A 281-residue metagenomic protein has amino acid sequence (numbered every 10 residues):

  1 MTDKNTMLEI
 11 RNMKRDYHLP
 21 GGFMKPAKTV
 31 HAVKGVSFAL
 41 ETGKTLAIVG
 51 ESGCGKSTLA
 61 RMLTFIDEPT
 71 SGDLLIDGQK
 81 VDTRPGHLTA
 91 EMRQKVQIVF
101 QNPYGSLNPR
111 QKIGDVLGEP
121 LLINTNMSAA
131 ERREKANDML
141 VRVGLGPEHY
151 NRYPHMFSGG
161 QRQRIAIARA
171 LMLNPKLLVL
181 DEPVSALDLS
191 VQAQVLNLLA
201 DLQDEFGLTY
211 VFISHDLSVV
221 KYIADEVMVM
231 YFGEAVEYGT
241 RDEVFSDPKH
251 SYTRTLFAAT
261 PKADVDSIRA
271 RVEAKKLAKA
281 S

Functional and structural regions predicted by a protein language model:
D3-T6, L19-M24, T29, R241-S281: Short catalytic/signature loops enriched in Gly
G22-A27, V81-Q97, D115, I123 (+1 more regions): ABC ATPase NBD coupling module
T64: Helix-to-loop junction immediately C-terminal to a conserved catalytic motif
A130-E148, F257-A258: Conserved ABC ATPase "signature" region
Y153-F157, Q161: Conserved ABC ATPase signature
M172-K176: A short, proline-enriched helix->beta-strand linker immediately N-terminal to the Walker B motif in ABC-type P-loop
A235-G239: ABC ATPase "signature
